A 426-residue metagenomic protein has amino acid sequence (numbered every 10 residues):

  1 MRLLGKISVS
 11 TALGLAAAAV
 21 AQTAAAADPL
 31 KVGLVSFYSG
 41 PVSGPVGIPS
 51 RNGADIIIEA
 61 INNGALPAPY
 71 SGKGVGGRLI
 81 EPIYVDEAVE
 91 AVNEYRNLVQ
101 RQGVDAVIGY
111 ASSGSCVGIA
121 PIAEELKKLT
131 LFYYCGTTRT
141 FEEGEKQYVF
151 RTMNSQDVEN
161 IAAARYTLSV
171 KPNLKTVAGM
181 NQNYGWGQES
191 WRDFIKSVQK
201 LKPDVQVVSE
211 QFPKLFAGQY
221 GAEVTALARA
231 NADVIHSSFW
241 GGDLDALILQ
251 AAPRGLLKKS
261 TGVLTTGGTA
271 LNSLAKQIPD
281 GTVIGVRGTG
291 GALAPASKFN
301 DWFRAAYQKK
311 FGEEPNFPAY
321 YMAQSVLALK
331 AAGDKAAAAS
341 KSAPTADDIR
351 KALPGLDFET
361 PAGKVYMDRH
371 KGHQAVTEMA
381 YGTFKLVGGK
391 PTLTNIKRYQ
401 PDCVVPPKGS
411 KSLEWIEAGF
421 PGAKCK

Functional and structural regions predicted by a protein language model:
S8-A19: Bacterial N-terminal signal peptides
A19-A26: Sec/Tat signal peptide C-region and signal peptidase I cleavage site
L30, D357-K426: Solvent-exposed, acidic/polar segments of extracytosolic/periplasmic ligand-binding ectodomains
G33-I57, V85-V89, A111, M180-E189 (+2 more regions): Extracytoplasmic "Venus flytrap"
P45-G72, R192-K200: Short, polar/charged alpha-helical segment
P45-P49, G64-E143, T152, P213-Y220 (+1 more regions): Beta-alpha junction/loop-to-helix N-cap segments that form part of ligand/metal-binding clefts
N52, V104-E210, K259-I284: Extracytoplasmic ligand/sensor domains, especially the bilobed periplasmic-binding protein
A251-Q324, D334-S340, L393-C425: Extracellular/periplasmic periplasmic-binding protein-like sensory domains
